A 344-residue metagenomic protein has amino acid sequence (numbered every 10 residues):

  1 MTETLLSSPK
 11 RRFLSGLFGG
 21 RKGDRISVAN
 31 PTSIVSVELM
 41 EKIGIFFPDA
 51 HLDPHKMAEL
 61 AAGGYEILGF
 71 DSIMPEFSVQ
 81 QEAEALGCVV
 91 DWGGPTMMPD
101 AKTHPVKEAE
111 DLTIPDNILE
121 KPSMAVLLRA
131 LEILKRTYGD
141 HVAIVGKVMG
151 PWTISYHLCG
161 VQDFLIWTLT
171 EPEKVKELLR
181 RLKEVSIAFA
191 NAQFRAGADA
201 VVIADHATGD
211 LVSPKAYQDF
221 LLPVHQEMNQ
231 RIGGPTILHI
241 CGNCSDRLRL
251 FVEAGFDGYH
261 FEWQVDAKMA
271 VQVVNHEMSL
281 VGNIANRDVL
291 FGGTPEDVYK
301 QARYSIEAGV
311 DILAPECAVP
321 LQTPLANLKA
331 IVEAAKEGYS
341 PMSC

Functional and structural regions predicted by a protein language model:
M1-S33, E38, D71, M97-M98 (+1 more regions): Active-site loop segments of alpha/beta catalytic cores
S36-L68: Active-site-flanking structural segment that lines cofactor/substrate pockets
M40-K42, L86-C88, H157-C159: Short aromatic-enriched loop/helix-cap "lid" or pocket-rim segments at secondary-structure transitions that line
K42-F47, P105-A109, D266, A285: Short, solvent-exposed coil/turn linker segments
L52, F77, C241: Active-site nucleophile and cofactor-binding loops and adjacent substrate-binding regions of central metabolic enzymes
L52-H55, P105-A109, K121, T294: Intrinsic-disorder/low-complexity, polar/charged segments
L60-V89: Glycine-rich, N-terminal phosphate-binding loop and its surrounding beta-alpha-beta segment
S78-N117, H141: A contiguous, low-structure linker/loop signature
